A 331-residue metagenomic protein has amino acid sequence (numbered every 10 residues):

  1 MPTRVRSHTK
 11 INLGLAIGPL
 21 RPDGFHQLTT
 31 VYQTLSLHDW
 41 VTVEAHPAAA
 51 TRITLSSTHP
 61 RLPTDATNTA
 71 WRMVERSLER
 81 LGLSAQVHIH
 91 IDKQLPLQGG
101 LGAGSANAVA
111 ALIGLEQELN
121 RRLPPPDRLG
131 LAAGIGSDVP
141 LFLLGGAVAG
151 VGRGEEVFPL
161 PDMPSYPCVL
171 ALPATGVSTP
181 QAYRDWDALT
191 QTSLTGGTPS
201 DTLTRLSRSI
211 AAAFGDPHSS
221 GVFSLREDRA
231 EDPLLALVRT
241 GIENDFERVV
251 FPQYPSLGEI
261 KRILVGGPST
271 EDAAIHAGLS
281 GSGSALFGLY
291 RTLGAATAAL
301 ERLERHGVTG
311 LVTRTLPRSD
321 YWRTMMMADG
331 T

Functional and structural regions predicted by a protein language model:
M1-G99, Q117-R122, P126, I135 (+3 more regions): ATP-binding N-lobe of GHMP and related small-molecule kinases
F25, R52-T54, L101, T179-R184 (+1 more regions): Short, charged, solvent-exposed linker or helix-capping segments at domain edges/interfaces that act as flexible hinges
T58, H276-S280: Short glycine-rich phosphate-binding loop at a beta-alpha junction
A70, G99-G130, L141-G145: DPxDG-like acidic metal-binding loop motif
V74-L78, E116, P268, L300 (+1 more regions): Conserved hydrophobic residues forming the short capping helix/wall of the S-adenosyl-L-methionine
L144, G150-H276, R291-T297, E301-E304 (+1 more regions): Conserved, helical-rich catalytic subdomain that frames metal- and/or nucleotide-binding sites in enzyme alpha/beta
G283-L286: Conserved glycine-rich beta-strand-loop-beta hairpin in the small C-terminal domain of fold type I
